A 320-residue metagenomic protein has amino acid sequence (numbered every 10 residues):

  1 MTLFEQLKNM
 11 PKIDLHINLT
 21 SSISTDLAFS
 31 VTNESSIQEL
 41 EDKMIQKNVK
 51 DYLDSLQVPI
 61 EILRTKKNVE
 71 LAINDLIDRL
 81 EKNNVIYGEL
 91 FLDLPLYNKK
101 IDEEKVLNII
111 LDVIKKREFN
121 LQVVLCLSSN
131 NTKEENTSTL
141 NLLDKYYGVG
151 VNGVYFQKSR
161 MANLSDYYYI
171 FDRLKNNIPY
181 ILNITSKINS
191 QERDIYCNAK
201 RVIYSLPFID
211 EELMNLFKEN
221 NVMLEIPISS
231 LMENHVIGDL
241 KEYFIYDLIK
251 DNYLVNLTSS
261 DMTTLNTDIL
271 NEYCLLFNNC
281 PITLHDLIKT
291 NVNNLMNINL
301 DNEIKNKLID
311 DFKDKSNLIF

Functional and structural regions predicted by a protein language model:
M1-I178, I184-M223, I228-F320: Metal-cofactor-binding active-site regions of metalloenzymes
